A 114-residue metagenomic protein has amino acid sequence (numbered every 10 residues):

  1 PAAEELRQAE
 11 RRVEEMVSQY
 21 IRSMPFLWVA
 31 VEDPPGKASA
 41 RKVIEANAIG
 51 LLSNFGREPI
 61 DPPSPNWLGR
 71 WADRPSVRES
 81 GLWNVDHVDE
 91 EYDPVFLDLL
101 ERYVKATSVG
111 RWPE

Functional and structural regions predicted by a protein language model:
P1-E114: Boundary/linker segments flanking structured domains
